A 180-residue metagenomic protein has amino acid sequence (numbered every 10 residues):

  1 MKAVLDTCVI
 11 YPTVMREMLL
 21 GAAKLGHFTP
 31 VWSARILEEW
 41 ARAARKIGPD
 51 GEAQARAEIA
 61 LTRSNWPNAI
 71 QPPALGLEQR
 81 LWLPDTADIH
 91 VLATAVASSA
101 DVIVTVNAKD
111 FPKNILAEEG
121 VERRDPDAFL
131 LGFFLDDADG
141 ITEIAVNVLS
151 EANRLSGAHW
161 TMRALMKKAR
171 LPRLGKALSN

Functional and structural regions predicted by a protein language model:
M1-E17: Metal-dependent nucleic-acid phosphoesterase active-site entry motif
V9-I10, Q79-A87, K109-P112: Acidic, metal-coordinating catalytic cores used for nucleic-acid/nucleotide bond scission and strand-transfer chemistry
T13-I47: PIN/NYN-family metal-dependent endoribonuclease catalytic core
T29, A69-Q71, E122: Conserved beta-strand segments of alpha/beta enzyme cores
E38, R42-N65, G132, D136-N147 (+1 more regions): Extended, non-globular alpha-helical segments
P67-V102, D136, A152, S156-G157 (+1 more regions): Active-site neighborhoods of divalent-metal-dependent phosphate/nucleic-acid chemistry enzymes
D88-E122: Acidic, metal-binding active-site segment of PIN/NYN-like and related structure-specific nucleases
K109-N180: Acidic, PIN/NYN-like endoribonuclease modules and their adjacent C-terminal/linker elements
